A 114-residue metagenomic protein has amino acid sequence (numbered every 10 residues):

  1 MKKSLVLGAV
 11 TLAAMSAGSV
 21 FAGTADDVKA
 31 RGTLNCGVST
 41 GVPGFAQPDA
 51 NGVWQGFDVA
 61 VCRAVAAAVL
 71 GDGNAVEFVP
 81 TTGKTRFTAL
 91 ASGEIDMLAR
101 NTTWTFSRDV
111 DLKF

Functional and structural regions predicted by a protein language model:
M1-G8: Bacterial N-terminal signal peptides that target proteins for export
G8-S16: Bacterial N-terminal signal peptides
G18-A22: Sec/Tat signal peptide C-region and signal peptidase I cleavage site
G23-G37: N-terminal hydrophobic or amphipathic helices/low-complexity stretches enriched in small/hydrophobic/Pro/Gly
T33-F57: Short glycine-rich His-centered loop
A50-L70: Short, polar/charged alpha-helical segment
R63, A67, A75-F114: Acidic, polar ligand-binding/catalytic clefts
